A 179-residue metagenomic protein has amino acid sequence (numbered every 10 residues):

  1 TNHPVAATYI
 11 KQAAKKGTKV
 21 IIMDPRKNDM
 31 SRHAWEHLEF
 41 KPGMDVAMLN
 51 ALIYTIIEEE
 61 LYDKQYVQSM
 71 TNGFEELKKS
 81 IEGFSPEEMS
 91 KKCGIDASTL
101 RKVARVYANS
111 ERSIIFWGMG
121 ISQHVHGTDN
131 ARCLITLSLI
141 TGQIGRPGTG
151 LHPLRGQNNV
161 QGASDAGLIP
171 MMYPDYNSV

Functional and structural regions predicted by a protein language model:
T1-N159, Y173-P174, V179: Cofactor-pocket helix-loop regions in the catalytic cores of large enzyme subunits
Q161-D165, I169-P170: Long, low-complexity segments enriched in small/aliphatic residues
